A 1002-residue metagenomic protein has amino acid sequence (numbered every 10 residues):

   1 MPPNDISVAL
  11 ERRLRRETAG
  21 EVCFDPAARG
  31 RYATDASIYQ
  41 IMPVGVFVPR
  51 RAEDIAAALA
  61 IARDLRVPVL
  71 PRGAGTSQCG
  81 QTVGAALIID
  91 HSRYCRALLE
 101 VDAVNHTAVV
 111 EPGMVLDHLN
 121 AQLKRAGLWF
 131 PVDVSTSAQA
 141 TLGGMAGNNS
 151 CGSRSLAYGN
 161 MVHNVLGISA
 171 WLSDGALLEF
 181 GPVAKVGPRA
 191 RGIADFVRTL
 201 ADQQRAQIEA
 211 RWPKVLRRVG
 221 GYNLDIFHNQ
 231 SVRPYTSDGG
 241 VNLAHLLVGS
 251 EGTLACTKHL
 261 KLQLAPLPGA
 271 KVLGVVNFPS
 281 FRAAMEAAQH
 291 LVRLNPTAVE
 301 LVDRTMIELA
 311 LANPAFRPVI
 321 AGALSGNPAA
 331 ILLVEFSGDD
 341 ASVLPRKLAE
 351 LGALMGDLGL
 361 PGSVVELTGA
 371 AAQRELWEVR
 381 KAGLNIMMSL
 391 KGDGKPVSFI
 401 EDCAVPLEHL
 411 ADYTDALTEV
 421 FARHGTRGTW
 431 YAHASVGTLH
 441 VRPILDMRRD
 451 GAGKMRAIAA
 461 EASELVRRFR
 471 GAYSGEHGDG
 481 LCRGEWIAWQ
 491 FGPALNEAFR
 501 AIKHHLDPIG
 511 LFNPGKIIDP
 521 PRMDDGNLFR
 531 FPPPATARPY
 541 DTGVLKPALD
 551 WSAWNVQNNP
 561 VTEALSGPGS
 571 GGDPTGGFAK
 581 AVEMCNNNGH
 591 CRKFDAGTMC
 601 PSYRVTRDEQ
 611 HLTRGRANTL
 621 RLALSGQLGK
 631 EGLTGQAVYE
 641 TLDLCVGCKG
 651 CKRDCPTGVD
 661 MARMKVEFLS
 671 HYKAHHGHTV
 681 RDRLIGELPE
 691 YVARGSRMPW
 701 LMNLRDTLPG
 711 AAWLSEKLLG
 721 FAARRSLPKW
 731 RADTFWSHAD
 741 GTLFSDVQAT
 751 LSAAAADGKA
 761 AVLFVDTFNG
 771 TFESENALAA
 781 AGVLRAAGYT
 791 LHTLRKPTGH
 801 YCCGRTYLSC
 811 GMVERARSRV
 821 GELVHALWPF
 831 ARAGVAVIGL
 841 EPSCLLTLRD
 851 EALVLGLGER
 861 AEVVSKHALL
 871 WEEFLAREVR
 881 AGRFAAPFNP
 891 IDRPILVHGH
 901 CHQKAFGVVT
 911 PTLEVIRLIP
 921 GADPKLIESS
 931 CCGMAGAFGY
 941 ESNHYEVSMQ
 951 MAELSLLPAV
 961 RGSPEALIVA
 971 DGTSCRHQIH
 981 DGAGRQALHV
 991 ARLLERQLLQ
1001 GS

Functional and structural regions predicted by a protein language model:
M1-D64, A74-H106, S135, Y158 (+6 more regions): N-terminal flexible segment immediately upstream of the FAD-binding catalytic core in FAD-dependent oxidoreductases
P2, L14, S37-V69, L87 (+6 more regions): N-terminal glycine-rich flavin-associated loop
A28-R31, S77-G80, T136-G143, L216-F227 (+15 more regions): A glycine-rich phosphate-binding loop feature that marks nucleotide/adenosyl-phosphate handling sites
S37, M145-G147, S155-K381, D415 (+2 more regions): C-terminal substrate-binding/cap subdomain adjacent to the FAD-binding core in PCMH-type and related FAD-linked
F227-L254, V272, V276-L294, D339 (+10 more regions): Long hydrophobic segments that form regular secondary structure
L260-L262, R293-G394, A432-A434, R448 (+8 more regions): Terminal amphipathic helices with adjacent charged low-complexity linkers/tails
G394, A472, G480-W489, P493-L644 (+4 more regions): Ferredoxin-type iron-sulfur electron-transfer modules and their immediate structural context
D507, P514, D541-V544, A662-S1002: Iron-sulfur cluster-binding electron-transfer modules in prokaryotic oxidoreductases
